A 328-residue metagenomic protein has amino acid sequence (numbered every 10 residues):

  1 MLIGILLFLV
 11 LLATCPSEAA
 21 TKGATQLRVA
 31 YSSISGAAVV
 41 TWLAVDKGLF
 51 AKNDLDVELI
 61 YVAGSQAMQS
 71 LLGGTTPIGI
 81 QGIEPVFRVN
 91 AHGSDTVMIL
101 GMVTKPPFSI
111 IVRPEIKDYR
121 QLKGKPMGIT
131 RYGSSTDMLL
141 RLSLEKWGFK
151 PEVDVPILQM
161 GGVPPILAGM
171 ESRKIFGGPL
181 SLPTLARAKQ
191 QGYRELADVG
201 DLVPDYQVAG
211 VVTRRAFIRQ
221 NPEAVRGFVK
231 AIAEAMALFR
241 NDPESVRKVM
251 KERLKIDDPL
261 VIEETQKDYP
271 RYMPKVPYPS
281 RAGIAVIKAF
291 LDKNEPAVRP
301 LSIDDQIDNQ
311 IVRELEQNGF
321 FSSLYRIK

Functional and structural regions predicted by a protein language model:
I3-A13: Bacterial N-terminal signal peptides
C15-A19: Sec/Tat signal peptide C-region and signal peptidase I cleavage site
A20-S172, F176-L182, E195-V199, P204-D205: Short, glycine-/small- and polar/acidic-enriched structural segments that line small-molecule recognition paths
L43-A44, P107-K117, Q207-E223, Y272-K275: A bilobed periplasmic-binding-protein/Venus flytrap-type ligand-binding module shared by bacterial periplasmic
E84-P85, P164-K255: Pocket-lining segment of extracytoplasmic ligand-binding domains
G133-P151, A231-E263, D304-I307, R313-F320: Ligand-binding clefts/hinges and TM-proximal coupling segments of bilobed small-molecule sensing domains
R219-P300: Secondary-structure end/capping motifs
D292-K328: Conserved C-terminal helix/tail region of periplasmic/extracytoplasmic solute-binding proteins
